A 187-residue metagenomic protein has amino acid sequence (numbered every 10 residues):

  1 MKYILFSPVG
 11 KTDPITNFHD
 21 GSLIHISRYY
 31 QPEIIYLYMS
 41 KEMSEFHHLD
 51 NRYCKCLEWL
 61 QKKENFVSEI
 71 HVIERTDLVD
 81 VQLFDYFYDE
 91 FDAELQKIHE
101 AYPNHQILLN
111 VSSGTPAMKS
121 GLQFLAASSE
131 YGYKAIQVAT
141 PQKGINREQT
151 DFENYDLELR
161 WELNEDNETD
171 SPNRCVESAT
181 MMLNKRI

Functional and structural regions predicted by a protein language model:
M1-L108, T115-I187: Long, low-complexity, Lys/Arg-enriched
